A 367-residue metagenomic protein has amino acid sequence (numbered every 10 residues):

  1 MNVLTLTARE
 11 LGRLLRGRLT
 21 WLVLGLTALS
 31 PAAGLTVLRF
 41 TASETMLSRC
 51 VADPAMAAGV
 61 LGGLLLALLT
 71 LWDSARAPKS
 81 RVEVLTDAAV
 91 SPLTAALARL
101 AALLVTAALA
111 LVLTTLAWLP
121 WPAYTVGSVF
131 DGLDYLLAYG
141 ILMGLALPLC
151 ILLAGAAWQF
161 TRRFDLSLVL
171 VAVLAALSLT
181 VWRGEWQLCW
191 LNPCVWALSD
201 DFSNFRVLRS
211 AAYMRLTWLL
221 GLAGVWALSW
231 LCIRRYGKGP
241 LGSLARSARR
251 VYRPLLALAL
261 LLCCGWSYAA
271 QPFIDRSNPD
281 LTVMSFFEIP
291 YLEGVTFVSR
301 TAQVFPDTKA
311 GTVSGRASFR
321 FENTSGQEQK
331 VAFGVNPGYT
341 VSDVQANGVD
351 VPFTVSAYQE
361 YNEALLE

Functional and structural regions predicted by a protein language model:
M1-W21, G237-S243: Aromatic- and glycine-rich beta-strand/loop motifs that create alpha-glucan
A52-A77, A317: Long, hydrophobic alpha-helical segments
L69-L109: Helix-loop-helix units of permease transmembrane domains in multi-pass membrane transporters, especially ABC
T115-P120, Y124-R234: Hydrophobic alpha-helical segments
L188-A197, N204-M214, L241-T312: N-terminal, polar/Ser/Thr-rich
G221-L255: Cytosolic-side transmembrane helix boundary signature
R320-G338: Surface-exposed beta-strand/loop patches in extracellular or lumenal glycoproteins
Q327-E328, G338-E367: A surface-exposed beta-strand-loop module
